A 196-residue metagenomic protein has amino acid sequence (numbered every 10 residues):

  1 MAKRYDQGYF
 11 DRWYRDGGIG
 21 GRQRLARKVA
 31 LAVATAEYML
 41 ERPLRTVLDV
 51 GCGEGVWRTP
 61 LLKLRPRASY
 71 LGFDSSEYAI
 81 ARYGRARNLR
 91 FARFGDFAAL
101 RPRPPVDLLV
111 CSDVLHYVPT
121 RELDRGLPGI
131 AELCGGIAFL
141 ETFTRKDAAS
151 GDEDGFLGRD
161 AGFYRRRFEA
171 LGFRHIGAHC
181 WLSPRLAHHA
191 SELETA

Functional and structural regions predicted by a protein language model:
M1-P104, V118-A196: Class I (Rossmann-like) S-adenosyl-L-methionine-dependent methyltransferase catalytic domain, capturing the SAM-binding
V110: A conserved beta-strand element that flanks and buttresses the S-adenosyl-L-methionine
D113-Y117: Short catalytic micro-motifs in class I SAM-dependent methyltransferases
